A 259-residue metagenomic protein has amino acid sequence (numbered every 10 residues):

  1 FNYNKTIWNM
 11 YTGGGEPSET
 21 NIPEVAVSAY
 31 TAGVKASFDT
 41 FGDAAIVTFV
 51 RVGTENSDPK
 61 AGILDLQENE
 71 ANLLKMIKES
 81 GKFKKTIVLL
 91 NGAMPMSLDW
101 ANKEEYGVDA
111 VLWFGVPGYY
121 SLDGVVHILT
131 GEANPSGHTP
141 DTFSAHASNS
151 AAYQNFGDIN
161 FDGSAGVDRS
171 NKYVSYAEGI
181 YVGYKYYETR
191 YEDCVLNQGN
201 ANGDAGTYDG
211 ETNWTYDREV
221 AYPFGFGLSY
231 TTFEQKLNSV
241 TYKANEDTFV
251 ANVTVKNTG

Functional and structural regions predicted by a protein language model:
F1-G259: C-terminal non-catalytic regions of proteins with extracellular/luminal or membrane-system context
